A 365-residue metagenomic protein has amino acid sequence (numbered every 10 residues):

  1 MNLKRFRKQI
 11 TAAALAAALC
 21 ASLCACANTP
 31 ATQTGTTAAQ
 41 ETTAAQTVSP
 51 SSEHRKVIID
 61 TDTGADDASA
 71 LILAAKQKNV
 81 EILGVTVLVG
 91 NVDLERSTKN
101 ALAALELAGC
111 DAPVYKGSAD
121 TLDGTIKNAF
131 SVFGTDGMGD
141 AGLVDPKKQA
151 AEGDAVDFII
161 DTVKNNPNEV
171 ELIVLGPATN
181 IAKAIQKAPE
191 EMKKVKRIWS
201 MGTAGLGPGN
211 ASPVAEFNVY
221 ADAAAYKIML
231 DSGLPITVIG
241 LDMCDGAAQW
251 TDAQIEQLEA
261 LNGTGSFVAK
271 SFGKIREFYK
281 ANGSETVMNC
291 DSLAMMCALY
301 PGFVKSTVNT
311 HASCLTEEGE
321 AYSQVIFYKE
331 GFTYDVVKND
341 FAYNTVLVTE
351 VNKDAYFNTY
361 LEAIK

Functional and structural regions predicted by a protein language model:
N2-A14: Bacterial N-terminal signal peptides that target proteins for export
A21-A25: C-terminal motif of bacterial Sec signal peptides marking the signal peptidase cleavage site
T29-H54: N-terminal, intrinsically disordered, polar/charged segments of Gram-positive cell-envelope systems that serve as
P50-R55, L73-I82, Y220, A224 (+1 more regions): Conformational coupling and interaction surfaces
P50-T61, A65-A103, D136, G142-D245: Active-site histidine-anchored catalytic micro-motif
A104, A108-Y115: A glycine-rich helix N-cap at a beta->alpha junction
V114, M229, M295: A residue-level signal for conserved active-site and pocket-lining positions in enzyme catalytic cores
Y115-P146: Surface-exposed loop and adjacent secondary-structure segments within mature catalytic domains
